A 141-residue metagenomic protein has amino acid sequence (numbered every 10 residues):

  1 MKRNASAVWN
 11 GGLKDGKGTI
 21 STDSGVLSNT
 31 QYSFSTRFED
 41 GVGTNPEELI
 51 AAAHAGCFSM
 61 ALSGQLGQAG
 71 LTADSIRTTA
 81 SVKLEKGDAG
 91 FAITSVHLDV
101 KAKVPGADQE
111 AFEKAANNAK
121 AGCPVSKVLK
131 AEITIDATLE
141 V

Functional and structural regions predicted by a protein language model:
M1-A52, S59-V141: Extended beta-strand/beta-hairpin segments
